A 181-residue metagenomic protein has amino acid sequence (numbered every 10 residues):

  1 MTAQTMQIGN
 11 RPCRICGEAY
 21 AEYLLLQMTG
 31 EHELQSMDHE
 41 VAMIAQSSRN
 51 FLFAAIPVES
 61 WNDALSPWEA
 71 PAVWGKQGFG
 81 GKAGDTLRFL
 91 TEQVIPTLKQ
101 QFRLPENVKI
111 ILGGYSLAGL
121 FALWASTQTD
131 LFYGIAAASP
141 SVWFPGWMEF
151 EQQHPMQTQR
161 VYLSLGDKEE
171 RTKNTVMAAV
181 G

Functional and structural regions predicted by a protein language model:
G9-P12, A19-R103: Serine-hydrolase catalytic machinery in alpha/beta-hydrolase-like enzymes
L26-G30, S139, L165: The conserved beta1-alpha1 loop
P105-V108: Short helix-loop-beta connector
I111-G114, A138: Short beta-strand immediately N-terminal to the catalytic nucleophile in serine-hydrolase-like folds
G113-A118, A122: Gly/Ala-rich beta-loop-alpha elbow adjacent to hydrolase catalytic centers
A125-S126: Aromatic pocket-lining residues of Rossmann-like dinucleotide-binding sites
L131-W143: A conserved short beta-strand
S141-G181: The feature captures the conserved acid-bearing segment of alpha/beta-hydrolase catalytic domains
